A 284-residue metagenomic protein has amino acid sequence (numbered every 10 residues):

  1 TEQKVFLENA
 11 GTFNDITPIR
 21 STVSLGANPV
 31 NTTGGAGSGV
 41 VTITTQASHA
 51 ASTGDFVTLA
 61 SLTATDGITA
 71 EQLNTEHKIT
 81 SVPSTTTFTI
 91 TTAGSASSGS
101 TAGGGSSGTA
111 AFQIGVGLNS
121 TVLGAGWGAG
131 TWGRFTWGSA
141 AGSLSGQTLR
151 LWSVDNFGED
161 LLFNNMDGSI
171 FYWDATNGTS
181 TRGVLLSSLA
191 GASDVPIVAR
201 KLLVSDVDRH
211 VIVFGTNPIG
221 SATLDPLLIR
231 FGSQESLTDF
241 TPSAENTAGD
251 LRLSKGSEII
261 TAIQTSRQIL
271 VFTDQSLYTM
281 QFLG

Functional and structural regions predicted by a protein language model:
T1, G35-G37, A51, E71-L73 (+6 more regions): Residue-level signal for WD-repeat beta-propeller blades
T1, T12-S24, S153, N164 (+1 more regions): Short, intrinsically disordered, charge-balanced linker/junction segments flanking boundaries in proteins
T1-K4, N9-A10, F163-S169, F214-A222 (+1 more regions): Short, flexible beta-strand-to-coil junctions
T1-T17, D174, A222-D239: Beta-propeller domains
N9, S61, Y172-D174, T279-Q281: Residue-level signal for short segments within beta-strands and strand-turn junctions of well-structured beta-sheet
G11-R150, N177-V184, A190-V195: Small/polar beta-strand repeat architecture
F135-Q147, T179-G284: Beta-propeller and closely related beta-pinwheel folds
E159-W173, T181: Hydrophobic or amphipathic alpha-helical targeting/insertion segments
